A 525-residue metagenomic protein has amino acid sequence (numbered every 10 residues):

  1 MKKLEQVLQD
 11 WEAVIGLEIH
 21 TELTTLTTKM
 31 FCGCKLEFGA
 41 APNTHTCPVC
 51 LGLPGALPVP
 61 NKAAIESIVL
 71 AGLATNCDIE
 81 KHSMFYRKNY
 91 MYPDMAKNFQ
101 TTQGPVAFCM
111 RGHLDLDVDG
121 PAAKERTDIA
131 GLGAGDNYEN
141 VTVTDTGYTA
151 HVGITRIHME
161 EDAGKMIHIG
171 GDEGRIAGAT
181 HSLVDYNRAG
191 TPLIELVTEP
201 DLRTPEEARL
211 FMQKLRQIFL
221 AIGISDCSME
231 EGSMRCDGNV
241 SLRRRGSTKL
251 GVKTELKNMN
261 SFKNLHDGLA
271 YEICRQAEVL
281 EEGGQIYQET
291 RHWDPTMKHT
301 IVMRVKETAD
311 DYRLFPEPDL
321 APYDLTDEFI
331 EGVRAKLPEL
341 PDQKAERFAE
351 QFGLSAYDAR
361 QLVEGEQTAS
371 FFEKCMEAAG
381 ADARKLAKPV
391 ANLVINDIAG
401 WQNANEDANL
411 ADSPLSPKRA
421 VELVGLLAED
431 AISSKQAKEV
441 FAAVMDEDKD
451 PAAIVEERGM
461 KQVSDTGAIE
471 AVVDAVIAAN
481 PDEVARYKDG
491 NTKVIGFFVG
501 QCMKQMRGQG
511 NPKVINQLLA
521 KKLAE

Functional and structural regions predicted by a protein language model:
M1-E339, A356, A378-D382: Basic, nucleic-acid-interacting segments
Q9, E377-V390, A431, D489-T492: Structural motif
Q9, Y186-T191, E231-C236, T248 (+1 more regions): C-terminal non-catalytic interaction appendages of large macromolecular assemblies
E18, E272, C375, L393 (+8 more regions): Amphipathic alpha-helical segments in well-ordered regions
A63, S67, E207-L210, N264-G268 (+14 more regions): Generic recognition of stable, solvent-exposed alpha-helical segments in well-folded globular domains
G232-R244, E350-K374, A387-A404, L415-A420 (+2 more regions): Core structural elements
Y323-D324, A359, F371-E373, R384-K385 (+7 more regions): Extended hydrophobic-aromatic, low-complexity segments
L410-V421, G425, A431-K504: Strongly charged, low-complexity linkers/loops
